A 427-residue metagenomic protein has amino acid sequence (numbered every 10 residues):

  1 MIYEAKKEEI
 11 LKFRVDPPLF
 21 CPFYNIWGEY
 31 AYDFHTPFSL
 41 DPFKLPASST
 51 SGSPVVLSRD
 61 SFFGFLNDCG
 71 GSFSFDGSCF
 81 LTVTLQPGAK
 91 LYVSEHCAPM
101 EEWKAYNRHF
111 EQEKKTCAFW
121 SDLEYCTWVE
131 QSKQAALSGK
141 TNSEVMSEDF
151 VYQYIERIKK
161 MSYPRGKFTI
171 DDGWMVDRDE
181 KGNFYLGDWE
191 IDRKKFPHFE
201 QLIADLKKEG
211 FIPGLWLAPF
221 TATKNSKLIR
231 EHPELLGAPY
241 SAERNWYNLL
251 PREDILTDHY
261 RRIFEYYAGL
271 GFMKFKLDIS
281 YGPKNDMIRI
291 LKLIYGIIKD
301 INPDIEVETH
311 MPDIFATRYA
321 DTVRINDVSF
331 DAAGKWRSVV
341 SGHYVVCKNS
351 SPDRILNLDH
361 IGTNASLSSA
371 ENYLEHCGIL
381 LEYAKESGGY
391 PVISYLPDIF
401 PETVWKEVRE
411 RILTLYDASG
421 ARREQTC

Functional and structural regions predicted by a protein language model:
M1-F168, R193: Carbohydrate-recognition beta-sandwich/jelly-roll modules in extracellular/periplasmic carbohydrate-active proteins
G52-L57, S61-F63, D177, N225-S226 (+2 more regions): Short Asp/Glu-rich motifs
C79-F80, E101, Y163, V176-D177 (+7 more regions): Mature catalytic domains of secreted/periplasmic carbohydrate-active enzymes
Y92, E124, T169-I170, G214-L215 (+3 more regions): A structural signal for short, well-ordered beta-strand segments and their strand-loop junctions that often border
Y125-K284: Aromatic-lined carbohydrate-binding/catalytic grooves of carbohydrate-active enzymes
F199-L206, M287-E308: Alpha-helix-loop-beta-strand connector modules within alpha/beta enzyme cores
T223-R262, K299-V404: Glycan-recognition surfaces
I393-C427: Glycan-recognition and catalytic regions of carbohydrate-active enzymes
